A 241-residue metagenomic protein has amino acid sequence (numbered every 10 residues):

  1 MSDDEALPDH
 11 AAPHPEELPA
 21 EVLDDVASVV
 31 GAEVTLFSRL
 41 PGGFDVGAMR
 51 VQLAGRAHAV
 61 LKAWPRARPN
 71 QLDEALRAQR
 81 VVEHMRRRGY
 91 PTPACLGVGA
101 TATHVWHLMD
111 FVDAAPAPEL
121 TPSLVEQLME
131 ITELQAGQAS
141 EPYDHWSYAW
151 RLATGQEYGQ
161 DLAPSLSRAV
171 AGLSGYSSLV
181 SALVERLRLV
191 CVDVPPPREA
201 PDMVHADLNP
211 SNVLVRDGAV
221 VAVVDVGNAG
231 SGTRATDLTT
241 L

Functional and structural regions predicted by a protein language model:
S2, P93, G97-H104, F111 (+5 more regions): A cross-family kinase active-site recognition segment
S2-A32: Juxta-kinase regulatory segment immediately upstream of eukaryotic protein kinase catalytic domains
A32-Q52: ATP-binding glycine-rich phosphate-binding loop
A48-R50, V60, W106-L108, M203 (+1 more regions): Conserved hydrophobic/aromatic beta-strand scaffold that supports enzyme active sites
R50-R56, R216: Active-site beta-strand termini and strand-to-loop segments that position acidic
R56-H58, V221: Short, mixed charged/polar active-site loops that provide acid/base catalysis or chelate metal/phosphate cofactors
H58-A102, H107, P118-I131: A conserved alpha-helical element in kinase catalytic cores
P201-V204, N209-P210, L214-L241: Active-site Asp-x-Gly
